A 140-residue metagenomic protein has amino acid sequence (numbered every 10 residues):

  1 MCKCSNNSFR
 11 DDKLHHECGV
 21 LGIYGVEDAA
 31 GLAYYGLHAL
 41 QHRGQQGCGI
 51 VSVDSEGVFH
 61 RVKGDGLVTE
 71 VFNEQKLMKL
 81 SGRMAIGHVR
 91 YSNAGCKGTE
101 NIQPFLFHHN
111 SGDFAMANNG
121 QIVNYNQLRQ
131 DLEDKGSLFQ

Functional and structural regions predicted by a protein language model:
M1-N126, D131: N-terminal glutamine amidotransferase
L132-Q140: Conserved glycine-bearing catalytic or ligand-binding loops at nucleotide- and phosphate-handling centers of large
